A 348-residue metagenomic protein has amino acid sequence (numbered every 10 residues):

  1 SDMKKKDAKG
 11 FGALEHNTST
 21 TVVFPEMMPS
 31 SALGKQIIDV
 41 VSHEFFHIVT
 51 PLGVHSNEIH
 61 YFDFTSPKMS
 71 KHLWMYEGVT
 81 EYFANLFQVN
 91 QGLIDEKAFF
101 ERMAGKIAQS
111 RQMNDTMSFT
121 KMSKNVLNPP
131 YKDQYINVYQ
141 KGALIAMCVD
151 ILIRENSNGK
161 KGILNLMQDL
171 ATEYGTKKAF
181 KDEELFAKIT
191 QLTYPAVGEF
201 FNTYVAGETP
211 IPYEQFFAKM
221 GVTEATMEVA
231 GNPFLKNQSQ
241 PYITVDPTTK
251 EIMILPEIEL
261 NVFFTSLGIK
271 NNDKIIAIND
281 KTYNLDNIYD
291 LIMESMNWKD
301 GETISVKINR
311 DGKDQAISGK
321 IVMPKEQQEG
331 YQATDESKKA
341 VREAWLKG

Functional and structural regions predicted by a protein language model:
S1-H72: Juxtacatalytic substrate-recognition/specificity segment
E44-H47, E77, D273, N279: Acidic active-site catalytic centers that drive phospho-/nucleotidyl reactions and related ester hydrolyses
P51, H55, V89, L152-E155: Conserved helix-loop functional segments at active or binding sites
M69-E77, I136-V138: Active-site metal-coordination segments of metallo-dependent hydrolases
M75-Q88: An active-site-proximal "capping" alpha-helix that borders the catalytic cofactor pocket
A84-N85, L93-G348: C-terminal recognition in membrane/secretory proteostasis and scaffolding
